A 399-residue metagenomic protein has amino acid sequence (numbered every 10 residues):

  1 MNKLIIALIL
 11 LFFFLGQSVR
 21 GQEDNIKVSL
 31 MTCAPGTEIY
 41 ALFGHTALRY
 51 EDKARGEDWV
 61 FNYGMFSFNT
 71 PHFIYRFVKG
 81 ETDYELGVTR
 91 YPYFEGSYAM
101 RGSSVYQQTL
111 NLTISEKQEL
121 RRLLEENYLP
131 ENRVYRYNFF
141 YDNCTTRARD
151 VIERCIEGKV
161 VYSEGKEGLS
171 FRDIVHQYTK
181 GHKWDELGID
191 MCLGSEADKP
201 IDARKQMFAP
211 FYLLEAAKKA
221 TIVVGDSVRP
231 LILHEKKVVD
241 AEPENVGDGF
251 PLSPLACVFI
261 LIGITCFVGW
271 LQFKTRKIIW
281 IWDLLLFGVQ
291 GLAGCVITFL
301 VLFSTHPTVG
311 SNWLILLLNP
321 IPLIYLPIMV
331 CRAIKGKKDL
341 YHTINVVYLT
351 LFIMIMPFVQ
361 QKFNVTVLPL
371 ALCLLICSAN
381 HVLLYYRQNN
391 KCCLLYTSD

Functional and structural regions predicted by a protein language model:
L4-F14: Sec-dependent N-terminal signal peptides
V19-E23: Boundary at the C-terminal end of the N-terminal hydrophobic targeting segment
D24-S103: Glycine-rich catalytic cores of cysteine/serine-nucleophile enzymes that process amide/ester linkages in cell-envelope
H45, D58, Q107-T109, T145 (+1 more regions): Extracellular structured ligand-interaction cores
S67-G158: A cross-kingdom signal targeting lumenal/periplasmic-facing segments of multi-pass membrane and secretory-pathway
E126-L394: Activation targets extended, charge/polar-rich intrinsically disordered C-terminal tails
Y396-D399: Conserved small/polar residues in nucleotide/adenosyl-binding loops
